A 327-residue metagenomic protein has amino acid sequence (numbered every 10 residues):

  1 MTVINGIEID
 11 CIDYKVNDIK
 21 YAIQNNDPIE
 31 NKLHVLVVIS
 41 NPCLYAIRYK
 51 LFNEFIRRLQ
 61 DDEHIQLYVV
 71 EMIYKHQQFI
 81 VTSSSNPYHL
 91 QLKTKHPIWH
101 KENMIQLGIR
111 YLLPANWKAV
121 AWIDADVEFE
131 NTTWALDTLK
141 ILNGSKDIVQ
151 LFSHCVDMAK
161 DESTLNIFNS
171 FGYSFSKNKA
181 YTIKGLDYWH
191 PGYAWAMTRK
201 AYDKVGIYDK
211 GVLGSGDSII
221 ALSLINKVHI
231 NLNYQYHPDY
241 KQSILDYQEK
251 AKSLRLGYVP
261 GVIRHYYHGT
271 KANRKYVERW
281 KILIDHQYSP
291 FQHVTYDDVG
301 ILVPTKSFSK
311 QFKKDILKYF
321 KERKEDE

Functional and structural regions predicted by a protein language model:
M1-L33, N41-F55, G211-E327: C-terminal catalytic/acceptor-binding lobe
N31-V38, I56-L59, I65-V69, G108: Hydrophobic targeting segments
P42-L44, R58-Q60, V70-V81, V127: A conserved acidic beta->alpha catalytic loop
V70, V149-H154, V259, Y266: Short glycine/serine/threonine-enriched helix-capping/active-site loop that flanks the nucleotide-sugar donor pocket
E71-W117: Active-site-proximal specificity loops/subdomain of glycosyltransferases
V120: Short aromatic/hydrophobic "clamp" motif used to bind/position activated sugar donors
I123-A125: Catalytic metal- and UDP-sugar-binding loop of GT-A-like glycosyltransferases, i.e., residues flanking the conserved
E128-N226, I244: Conserved catalytic core of nucleotide-sugar-dependent glycosyltransferases
